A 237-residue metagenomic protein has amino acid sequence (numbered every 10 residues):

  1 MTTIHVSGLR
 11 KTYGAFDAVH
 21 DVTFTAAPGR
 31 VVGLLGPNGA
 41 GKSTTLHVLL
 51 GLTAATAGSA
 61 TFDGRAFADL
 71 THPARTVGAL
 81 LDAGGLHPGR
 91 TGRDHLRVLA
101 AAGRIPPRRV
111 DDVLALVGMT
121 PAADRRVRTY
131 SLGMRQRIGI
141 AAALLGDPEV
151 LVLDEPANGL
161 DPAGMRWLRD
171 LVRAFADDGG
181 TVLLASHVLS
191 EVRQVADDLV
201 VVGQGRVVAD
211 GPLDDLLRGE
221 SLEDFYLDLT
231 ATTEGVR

Functional and structural regions predicted by a protein language model:
A54, G58-P73: Conserved ABC transporter NBD signature motif
R97, A101, P107-A122: Conserved ABC ATPase "signature" region
L151-E155: Catalytic Walker B motif of ABC-type/P-loop ATPase nucleotide-binding domains
D210-G211: ABC ATPase "signature
